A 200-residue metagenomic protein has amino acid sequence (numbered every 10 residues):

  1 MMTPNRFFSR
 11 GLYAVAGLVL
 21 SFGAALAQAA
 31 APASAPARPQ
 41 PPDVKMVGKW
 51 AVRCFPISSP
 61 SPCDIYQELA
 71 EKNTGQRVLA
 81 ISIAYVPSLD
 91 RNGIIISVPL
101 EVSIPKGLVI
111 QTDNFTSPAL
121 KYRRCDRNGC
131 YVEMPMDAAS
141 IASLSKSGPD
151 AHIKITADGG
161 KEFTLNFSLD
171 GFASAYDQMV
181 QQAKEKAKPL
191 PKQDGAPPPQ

Functional and structural regions predicted by a protein language model:
M2-V15: Bacterial N-terminal signal peptides that target proteins for export
T3-P4, Q28-Q200: A generic "folded-domain core" signal
Y13-G23: Bacterial N-terminal signal peptides
